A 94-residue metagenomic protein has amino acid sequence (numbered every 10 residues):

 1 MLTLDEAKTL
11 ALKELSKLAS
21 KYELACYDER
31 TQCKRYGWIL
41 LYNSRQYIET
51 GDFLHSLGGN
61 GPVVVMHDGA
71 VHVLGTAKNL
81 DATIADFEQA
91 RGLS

Functional and structural regions predicted by a protein language model:
M1-C26: Short, non-transmembrane alpha-helical segments in secretory-pathway proteins
E29-K34: A short beta-turn/loop motif at secondary-structure boundaries
R35-I39: A generic structural signal for beta-strand entry/edge sites
L40-R45: Conserved histidines in hydrophobic membrane contexts and catalytic metal-binding motifs
E49-L74: A short, surface-exposed beta-strand/turn
D81-R91: A short, polar/charged loop-to-alpha-helix boundary motif
